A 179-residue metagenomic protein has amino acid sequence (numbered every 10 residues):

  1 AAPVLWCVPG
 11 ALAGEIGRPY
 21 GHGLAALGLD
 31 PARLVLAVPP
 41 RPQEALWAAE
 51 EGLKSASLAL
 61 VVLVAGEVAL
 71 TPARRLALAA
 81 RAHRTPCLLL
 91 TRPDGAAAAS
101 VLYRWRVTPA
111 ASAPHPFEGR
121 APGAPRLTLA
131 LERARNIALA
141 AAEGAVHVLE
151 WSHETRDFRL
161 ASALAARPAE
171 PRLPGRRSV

Functional and structural regions predicted by a protein language model:
A1-V179: N-terminal regions of ATP-driven nucleic-acid and macromolecular assemblies, encompassing P-loop NTP-binding domains
